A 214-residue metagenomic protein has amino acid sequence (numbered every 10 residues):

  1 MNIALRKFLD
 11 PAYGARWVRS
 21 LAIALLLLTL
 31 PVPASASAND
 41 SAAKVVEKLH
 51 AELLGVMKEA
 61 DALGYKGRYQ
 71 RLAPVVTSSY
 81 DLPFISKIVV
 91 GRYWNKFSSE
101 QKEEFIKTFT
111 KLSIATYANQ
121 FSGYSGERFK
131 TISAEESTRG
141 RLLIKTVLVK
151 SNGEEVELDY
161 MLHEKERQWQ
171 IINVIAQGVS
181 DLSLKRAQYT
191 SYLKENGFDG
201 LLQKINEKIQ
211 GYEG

Functional and structural regions predicted by a protein language model:
I3-A22: Bacterial N-terminal signal peptides that target proteins for export
S20-P31: Bacterial N-terminal signal peptides
V32-S37: Sec/Tat signal peptide C-region and signal peptidase I cleavage site
A38-Y117: Early exported N-terminus immediately downstream of N-terminal targeting peptides
A51, G67, T77-Y80, E100 (+4 more regions): Extracytoplasmic
A115-V156, K208-G214: Surface-exposed, charged secondary-structure patches
E157-S183: Short beta-strand edge/turn micro-motifs at domain boundaries
A176-G214: Low-complexity, intrinsically disordered terminal/linker segments enriched in charged and Gly/Pro repeats
